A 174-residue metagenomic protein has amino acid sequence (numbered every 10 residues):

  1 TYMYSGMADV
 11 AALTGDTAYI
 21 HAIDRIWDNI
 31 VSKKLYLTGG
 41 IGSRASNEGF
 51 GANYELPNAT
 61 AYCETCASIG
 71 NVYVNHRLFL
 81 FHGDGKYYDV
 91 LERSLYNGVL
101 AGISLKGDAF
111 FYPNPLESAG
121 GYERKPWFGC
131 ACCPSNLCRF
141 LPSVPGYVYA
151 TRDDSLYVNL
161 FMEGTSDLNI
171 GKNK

Functional and structural regions predicted by a protein language model:
T1-K174: Glycan-recognition and catalytic cores of secretory/periplasmic carbohydrate-active enzymes
